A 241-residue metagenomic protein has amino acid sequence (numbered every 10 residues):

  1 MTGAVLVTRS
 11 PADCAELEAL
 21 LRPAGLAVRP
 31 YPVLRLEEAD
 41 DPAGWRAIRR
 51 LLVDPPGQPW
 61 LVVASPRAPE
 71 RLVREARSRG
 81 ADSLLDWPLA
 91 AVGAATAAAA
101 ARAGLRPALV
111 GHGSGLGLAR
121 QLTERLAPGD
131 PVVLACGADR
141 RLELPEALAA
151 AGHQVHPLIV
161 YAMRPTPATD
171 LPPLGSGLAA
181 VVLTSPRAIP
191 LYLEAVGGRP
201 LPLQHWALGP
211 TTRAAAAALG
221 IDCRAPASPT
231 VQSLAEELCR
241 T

Functional and structural regions predicted by a protein language model:
M1-T241: Signature of uroporphyrinogen-III synthase
